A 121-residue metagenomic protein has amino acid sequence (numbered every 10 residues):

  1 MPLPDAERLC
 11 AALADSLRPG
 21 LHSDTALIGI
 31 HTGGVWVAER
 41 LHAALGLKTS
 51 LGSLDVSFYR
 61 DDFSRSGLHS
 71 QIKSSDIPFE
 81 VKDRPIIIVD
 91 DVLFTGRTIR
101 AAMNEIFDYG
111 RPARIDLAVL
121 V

Functional and structural regions predicted by a protein language model:
M1-V121: PRPP-associated nucleotide enzymes
